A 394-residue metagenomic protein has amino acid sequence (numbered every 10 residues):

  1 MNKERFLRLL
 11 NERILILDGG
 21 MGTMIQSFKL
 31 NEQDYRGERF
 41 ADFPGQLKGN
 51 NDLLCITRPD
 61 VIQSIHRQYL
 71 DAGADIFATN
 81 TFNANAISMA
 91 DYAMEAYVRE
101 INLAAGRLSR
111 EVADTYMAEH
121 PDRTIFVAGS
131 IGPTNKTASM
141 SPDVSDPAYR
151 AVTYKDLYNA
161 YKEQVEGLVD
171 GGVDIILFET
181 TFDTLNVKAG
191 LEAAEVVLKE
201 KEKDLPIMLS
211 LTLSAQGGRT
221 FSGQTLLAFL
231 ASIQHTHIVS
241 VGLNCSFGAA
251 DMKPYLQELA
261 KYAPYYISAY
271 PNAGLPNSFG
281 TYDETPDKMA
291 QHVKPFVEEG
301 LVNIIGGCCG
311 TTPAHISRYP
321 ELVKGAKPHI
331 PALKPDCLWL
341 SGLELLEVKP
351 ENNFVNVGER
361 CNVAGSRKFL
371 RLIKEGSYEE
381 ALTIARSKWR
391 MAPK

Functional and structural regions predicted by a protein language model:
M1-K394: Domain-level signal for soluble alpha/beta catalytic cores
